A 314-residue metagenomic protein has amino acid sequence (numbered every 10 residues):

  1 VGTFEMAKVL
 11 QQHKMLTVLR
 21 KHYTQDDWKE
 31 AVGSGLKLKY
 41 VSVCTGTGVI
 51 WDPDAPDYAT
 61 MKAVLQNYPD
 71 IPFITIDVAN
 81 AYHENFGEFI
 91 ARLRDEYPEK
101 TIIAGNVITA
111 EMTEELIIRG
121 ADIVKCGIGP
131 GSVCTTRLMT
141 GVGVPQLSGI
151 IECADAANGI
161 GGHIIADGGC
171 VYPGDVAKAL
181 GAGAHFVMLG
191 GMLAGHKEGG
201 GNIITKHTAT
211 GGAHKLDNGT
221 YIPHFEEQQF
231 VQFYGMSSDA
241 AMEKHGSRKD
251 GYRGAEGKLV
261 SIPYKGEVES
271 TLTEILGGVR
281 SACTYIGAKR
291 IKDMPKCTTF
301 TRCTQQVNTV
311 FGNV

Functional and structural regions predicted by a protein language model:
G2-T17, K21-D167, V171-K206, H214-K215 (+1 more regions): Alpha/beta enzyme core
G141-A166, C170-V314: Alpha/beta catalytic cores of nucleotide-metabolism and tRNA/nucleoside-modifying enzymes
